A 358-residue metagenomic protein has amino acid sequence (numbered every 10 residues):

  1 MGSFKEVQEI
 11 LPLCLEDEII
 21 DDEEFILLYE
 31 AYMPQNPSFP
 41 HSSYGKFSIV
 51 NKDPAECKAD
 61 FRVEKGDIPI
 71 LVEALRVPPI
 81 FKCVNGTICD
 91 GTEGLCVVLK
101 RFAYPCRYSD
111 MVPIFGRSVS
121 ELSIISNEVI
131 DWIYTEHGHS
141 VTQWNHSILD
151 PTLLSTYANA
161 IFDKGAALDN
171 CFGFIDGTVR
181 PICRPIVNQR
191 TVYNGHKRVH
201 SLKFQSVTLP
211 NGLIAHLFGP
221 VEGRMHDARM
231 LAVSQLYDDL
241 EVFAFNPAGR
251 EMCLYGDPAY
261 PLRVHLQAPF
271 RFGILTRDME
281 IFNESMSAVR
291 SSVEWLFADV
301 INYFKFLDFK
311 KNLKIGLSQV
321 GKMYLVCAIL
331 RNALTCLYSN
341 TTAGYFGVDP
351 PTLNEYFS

Functional and structural regions predicted by a protein language model:
M1-C83, T135-G138, G344-G347: Charged, often Cys/His-bearing segments associated with DNA-binding zinc-finger transcription factors
E64-D67, L71, E93-G94, R107 (+2 more regions): Generic hydrophobic, aliphatic-rich segments that mediate packing or membrane embedding
K65, G91-E93, R198-L202: Short, flexible loop/turn motifs enriched in small residues
V72, L99, A232: A cross-family signal for key residues in well-ordered alpha-helices that form functional helical elements
V72-G86, P105-R107, I301-F309: Structural recognition of short helix-loop-helix hairpins that underlie histone-fold modules
G91-Y104: Short, amphipathic alpha-helical "recognition" segments used to contact nucleic acids or chromatin
R107-S358: Short, well-ordered secondary-structure "scaffold" segments embedded in the functional core of diverse domains
